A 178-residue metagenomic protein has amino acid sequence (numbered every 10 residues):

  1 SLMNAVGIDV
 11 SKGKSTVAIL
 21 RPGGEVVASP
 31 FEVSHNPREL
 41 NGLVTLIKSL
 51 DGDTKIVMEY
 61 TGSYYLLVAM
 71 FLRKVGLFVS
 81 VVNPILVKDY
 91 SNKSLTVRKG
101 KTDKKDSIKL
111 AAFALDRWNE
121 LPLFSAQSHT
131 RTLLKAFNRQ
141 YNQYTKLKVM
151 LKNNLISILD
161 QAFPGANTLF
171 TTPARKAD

Functional and structural regions predicted by a protein language model:
L2-R21, L110: Gly/Thr-rich phosphate-binding beta-strand-loop-beta motif of the actin/hexokinase/Hsp70
K12, G62, L86: Short, glycine/acidic-enriched loop or turn micro-motifs at the edges of active sites
G13-R38: Short glycine-rich, Thr/Ser-proximal phosphate-binding strand/loop in the N-terminal lobe of ATP-dependent enzymes
R38-K55: Short, basic/hydrophobic alpha-helical segments
V57-L67: Acidic, metal-coordinating catalytic cores used for nucleic-acid/nucleotide bond scission and strand-transfer chemistry
R73, S80-L123: Short alpha-helix plus adjacent loop in nuclease-associated cores
N138-D178: Glycine-rich, often acidic, oxyanion-interacting loops/wings at catalytic, nucleic-acid, or phospho-protein interfaces
